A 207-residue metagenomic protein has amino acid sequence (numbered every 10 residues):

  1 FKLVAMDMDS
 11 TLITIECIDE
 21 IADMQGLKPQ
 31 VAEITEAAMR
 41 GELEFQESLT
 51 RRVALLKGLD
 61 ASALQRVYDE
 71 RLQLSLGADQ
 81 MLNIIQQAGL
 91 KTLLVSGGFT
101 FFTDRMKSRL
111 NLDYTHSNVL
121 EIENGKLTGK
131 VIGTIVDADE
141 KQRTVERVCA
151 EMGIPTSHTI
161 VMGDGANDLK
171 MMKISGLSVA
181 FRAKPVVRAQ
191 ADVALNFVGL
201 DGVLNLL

Functional and structural regions predicted by a protein language model:
F1-L43, T50-R51: Active-site neighborhood of HAD-like aspartate-dependent phosphohydrolases
I15-I18, L27, A61, K184 (+1 more regions): ATP/adenylate-binding site constellation spanning eukaryotic-like Ser/Thr protein kinases, ABC-transporter
V31-A32, A61-L64: Short, surface-exposed acidic
R51-G58, S62: Long, charge-rich alpha-helical interaction segments
A63-L207: C-terminal cap/substrate-recognition subdomain and adjoining C-terminal extension of metal-dependent phosphatase-like
